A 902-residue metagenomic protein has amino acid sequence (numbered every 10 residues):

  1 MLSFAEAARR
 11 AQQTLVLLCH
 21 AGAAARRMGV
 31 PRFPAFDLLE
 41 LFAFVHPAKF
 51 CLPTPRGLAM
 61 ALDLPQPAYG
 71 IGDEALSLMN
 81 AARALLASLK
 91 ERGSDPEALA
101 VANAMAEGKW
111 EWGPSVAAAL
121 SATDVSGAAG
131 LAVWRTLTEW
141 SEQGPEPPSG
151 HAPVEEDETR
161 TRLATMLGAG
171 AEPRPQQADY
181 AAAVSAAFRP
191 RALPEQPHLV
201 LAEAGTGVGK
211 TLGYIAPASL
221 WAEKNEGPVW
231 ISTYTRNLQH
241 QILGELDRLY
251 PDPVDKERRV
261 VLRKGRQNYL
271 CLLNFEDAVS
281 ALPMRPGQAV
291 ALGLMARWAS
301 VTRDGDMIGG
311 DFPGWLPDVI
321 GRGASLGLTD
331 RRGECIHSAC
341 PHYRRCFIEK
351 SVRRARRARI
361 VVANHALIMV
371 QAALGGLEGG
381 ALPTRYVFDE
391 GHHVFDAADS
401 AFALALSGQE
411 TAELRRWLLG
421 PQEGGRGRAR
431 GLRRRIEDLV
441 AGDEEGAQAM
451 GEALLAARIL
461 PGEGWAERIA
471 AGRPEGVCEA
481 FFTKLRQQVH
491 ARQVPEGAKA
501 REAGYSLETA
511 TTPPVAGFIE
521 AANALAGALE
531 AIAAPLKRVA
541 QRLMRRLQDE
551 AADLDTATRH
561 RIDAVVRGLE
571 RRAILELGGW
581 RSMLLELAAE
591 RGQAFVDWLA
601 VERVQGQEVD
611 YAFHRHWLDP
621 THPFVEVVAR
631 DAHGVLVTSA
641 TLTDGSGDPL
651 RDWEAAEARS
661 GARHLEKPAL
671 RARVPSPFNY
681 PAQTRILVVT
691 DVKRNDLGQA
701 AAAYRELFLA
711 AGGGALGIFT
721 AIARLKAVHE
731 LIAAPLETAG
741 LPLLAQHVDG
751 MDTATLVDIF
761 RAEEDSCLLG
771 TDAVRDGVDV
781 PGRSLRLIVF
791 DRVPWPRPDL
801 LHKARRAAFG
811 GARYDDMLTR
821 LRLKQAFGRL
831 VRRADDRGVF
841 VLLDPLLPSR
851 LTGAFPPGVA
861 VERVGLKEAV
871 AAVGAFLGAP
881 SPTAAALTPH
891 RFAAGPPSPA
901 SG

Functional and structural regions predicted by a protein language model:
M1-L89: Conserved DEDDh/DEDDy metal-dependent 3′-5′ exonuclease domain
T54-V125, F840-L842: Acidic, Mg2+-coordinating catalytic module of metal-dependent nucleases/exonucleases that use a two-metal-ion mechanism
H151-A202: Conserved pre-motif I regulatory segment
P153-A164, E226-P228, T233-R359, R416-L419 (+1 more regions): A substrate-engagement module of RecA-like helicase motors
L193-P217: Walker A/P-loop
L326-R356, A372-L377, L543-T690, D696 (+3 more regions): A contiguous, basic/glycine-rich beta-loop/short-helix subdomain that forms a polymer-engagement track
P677-R685, V689-N695, V748-P848: Conserved RecA-like P-loop NTPase helicase motor core
T720-H747: Conserved helicase motor "Helicase C" RecA-like lobe of SF1/SF2 P-loop NTPases
